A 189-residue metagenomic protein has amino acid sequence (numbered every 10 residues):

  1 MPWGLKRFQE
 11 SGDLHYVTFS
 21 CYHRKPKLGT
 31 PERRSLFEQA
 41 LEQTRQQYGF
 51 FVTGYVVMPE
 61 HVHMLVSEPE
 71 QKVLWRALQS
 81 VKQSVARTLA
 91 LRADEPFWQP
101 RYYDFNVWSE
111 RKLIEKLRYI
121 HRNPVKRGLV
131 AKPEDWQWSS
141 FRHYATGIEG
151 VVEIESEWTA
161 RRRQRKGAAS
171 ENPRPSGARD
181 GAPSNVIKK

Functional and structural regions predicted by a protein language model:
M1-K189: Short catalytic/metal-binding and nucleic-acid-binding patches
